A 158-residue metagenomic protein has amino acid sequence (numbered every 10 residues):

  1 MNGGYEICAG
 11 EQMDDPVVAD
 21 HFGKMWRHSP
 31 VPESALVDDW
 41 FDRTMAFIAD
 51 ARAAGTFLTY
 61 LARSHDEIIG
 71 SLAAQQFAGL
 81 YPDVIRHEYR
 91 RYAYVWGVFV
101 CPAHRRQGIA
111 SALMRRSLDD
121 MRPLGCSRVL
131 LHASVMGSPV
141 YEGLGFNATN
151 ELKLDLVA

Functional and structural regions predicted by a protein language model:
E6-D20: A short beta-loop-alpha structural element at the N-terminal edge of CoA-dependent acyl/N-acetyltransferase catalytic
W26-F47: Conserved GNAT-fold acetyl-CoA-binding loop/helix
A46-L61, Y94: A short helix-loop-beta-strand connector motif used in the catalytic cores of GNAT acetyltransferases and, in some
L61, E67-Q76, Y94, F99: Conserved beta-strand in the GNAT
G79-P82, L130-M136, E142, N147-A158: Conserved catalytic-core motifs of GNAT/GCN5-like acyltransferases
R86-P102, L154: Conserved acetyl-CoA binding element of GNAT-fold acetyltransferases
H104-R116: Conserved acetyl-CoA pyrophosphate-binding loop and the N-cap/start of the following alpha-helix in GNAT-like
M121-A133: Conserved GNAT acetyl-CoA-binding A-motif
